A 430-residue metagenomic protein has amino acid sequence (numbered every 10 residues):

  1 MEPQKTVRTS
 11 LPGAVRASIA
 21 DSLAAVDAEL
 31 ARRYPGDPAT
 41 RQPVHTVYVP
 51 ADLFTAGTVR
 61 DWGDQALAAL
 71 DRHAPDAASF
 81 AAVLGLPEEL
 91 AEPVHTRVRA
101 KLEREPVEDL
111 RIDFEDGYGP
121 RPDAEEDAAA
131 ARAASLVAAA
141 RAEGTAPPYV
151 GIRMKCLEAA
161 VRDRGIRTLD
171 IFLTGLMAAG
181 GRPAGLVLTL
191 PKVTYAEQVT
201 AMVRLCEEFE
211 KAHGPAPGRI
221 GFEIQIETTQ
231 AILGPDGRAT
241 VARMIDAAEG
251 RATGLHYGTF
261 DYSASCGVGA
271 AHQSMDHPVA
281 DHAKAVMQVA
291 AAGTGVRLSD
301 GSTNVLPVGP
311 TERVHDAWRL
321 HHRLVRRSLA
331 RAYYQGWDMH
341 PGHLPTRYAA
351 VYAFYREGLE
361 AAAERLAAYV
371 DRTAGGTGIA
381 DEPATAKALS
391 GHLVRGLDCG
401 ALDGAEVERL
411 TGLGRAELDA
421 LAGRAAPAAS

Functional and structural regions predicted by a protein language model:
M1-S430: Expand to "…catalyze enediolate/carbanion chemistry for C-C bond making/breaking, isomerization, decarboxylation
